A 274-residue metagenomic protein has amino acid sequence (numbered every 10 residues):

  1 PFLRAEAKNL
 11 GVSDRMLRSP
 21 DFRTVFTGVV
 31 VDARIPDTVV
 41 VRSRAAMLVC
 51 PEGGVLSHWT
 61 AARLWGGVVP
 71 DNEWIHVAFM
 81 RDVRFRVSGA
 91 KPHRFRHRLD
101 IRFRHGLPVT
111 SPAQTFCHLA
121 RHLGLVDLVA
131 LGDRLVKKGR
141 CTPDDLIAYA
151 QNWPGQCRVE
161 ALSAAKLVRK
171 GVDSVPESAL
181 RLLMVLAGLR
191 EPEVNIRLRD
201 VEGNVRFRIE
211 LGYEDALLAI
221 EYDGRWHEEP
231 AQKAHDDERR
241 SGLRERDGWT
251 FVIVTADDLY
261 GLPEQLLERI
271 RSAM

Functional and structural regions predicted by a protein language model:
P1, E6, G11, E52 (+1 more regions): Surface segments flanking catalytic/ligand-binding clefts of nucleic-acid enzymes
P1-C157, V175, E193: Short gly/ser-rich loop at a beta-strand->alpha-helix junction or flexible surface loop bordering the NTP-binding
